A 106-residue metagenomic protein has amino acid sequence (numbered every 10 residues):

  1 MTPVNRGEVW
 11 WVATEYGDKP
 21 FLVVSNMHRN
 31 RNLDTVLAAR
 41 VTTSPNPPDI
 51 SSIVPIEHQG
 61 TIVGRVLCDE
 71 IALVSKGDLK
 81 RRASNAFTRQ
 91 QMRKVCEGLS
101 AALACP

Functional and structural regions predicted by a protein language model:
M1, D18, P48-S51, S75 (+1 more regions): General secondary-structure edge motif
T2, H58-P106: C-terminal terminal-subdomain/extension
E15-Y16, G60: Short loop/turn positions at the edges of beta-strands in beta-sheet-rich folds
G17-I56: Compact nucleic-acid interaction/catalytic patches
